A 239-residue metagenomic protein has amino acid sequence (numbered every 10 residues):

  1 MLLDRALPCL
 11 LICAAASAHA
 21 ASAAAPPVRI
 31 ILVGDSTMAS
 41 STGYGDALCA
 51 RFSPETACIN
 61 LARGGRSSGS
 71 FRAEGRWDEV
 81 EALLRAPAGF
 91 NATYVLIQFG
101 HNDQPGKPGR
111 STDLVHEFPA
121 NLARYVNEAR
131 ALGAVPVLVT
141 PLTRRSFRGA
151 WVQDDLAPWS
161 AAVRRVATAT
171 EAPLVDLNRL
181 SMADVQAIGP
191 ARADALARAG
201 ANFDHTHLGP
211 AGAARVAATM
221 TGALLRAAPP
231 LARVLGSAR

Functional and structural regions predicted by a protein language model:
M1-P8: Bacterial N-terminal signal peptides that target proteins for export
L2, C13, A21-S22: Short N-terminal or domain-adjacent regulatory/targeting segments
P8-A16: Bacterial N-terminal signal peptides
H19-S70, D78-F90: Serine-esterase "nucleophile elbow" of acetyl-processing enzymes
F71-G75, H116: Conserved phosphate-coordination/catalytic loops
E79-A214, A218-G236: Alpha-helical cap/lid subdomain in secreted, periplasmic, or secretory-pathway luminal O-acyl-processing enzymes
R239: Catalytic-site microenvironment of enzymes that process N-acetyl-hexosamine-containing cell-wall polysaccharides
